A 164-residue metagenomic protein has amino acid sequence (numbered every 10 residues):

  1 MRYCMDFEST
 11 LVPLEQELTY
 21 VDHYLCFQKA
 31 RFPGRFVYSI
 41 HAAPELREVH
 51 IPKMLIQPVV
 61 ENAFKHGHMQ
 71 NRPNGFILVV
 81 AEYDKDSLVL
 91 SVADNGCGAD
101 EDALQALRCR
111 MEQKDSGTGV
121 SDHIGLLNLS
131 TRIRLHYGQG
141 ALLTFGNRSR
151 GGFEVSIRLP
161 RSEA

Functional and structural regions predicted by a protein language model:
M1-G146, F153-E154: Two-component histidine phosphotransfer core
N147-A164: C-terminal end segment of the histidine kinase catalytic
